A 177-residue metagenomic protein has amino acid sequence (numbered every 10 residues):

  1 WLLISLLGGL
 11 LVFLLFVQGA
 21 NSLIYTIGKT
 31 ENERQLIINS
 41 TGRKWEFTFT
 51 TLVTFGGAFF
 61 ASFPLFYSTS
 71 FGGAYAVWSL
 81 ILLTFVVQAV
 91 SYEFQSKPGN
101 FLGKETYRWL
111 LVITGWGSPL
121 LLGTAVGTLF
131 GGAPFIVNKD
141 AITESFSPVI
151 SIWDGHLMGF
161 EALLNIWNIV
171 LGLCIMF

Functional and structural regions predicted by a protein language model:
W1-F13, S68-F85: Extracellular loop-to-transmembrane helix junctions
W1-F47, V53-F55: N-terminal signal-anchor module of multipass membrane proteins
F13-T26, L82-Q95, F177: Membrane-water interface of transmembrane alpha-helices
T26-Q35, F66, S96-L102: Juxtamembrane helix-boundary/capping and inter-helix hinge elements in multi-pass membrane proteins
T51-L52, T124: Hydrophobic alpha-helical transmembrane segments in multi-pass membrane proteins
T54-F60, V86-V90: Hydrophobic transmembrane alpha-helices of secondary-active transporters and Na+-translocating membrane complexes
G57-G72: Transmembrane helix-loop junctions in multi-pass membrane proteins
T69-S79, V87-C174: Membrane-interface helix-loop-helix junctions at boundaries between adjacent transmembrane segments
